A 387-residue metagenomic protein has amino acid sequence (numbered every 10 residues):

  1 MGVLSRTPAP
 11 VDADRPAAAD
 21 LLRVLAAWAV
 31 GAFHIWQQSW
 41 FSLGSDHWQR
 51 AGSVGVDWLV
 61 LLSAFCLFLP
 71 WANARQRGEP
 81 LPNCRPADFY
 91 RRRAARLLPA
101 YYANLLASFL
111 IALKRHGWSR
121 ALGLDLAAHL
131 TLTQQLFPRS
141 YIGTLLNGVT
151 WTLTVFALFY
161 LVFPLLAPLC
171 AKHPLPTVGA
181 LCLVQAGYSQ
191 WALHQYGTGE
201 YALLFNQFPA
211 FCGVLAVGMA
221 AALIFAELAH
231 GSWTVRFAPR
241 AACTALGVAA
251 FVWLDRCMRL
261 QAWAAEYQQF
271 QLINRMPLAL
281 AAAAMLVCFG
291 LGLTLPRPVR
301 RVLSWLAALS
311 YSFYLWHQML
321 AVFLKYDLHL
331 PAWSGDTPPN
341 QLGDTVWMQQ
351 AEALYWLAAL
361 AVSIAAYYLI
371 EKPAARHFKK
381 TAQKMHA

Functional and structural regions predicted by a protein language model:
G2-A18, A32-R50, F68-C84, P138-Y141 (+3 more regions): Alpha-helical transmembrane segments in multi-pass integral membrane proteins
D20, V24-A27, D57, S63 (+6 more regions): Residues within membrane-spanning alpha-helices of integral membrane proteins, especially the hydrophobic core/packing
L21-A27, S63, R93, P99-Y102 (+4 more regions): Conserved beta-strand->loop/alpha-helix structural units within folded catalytic cores of enzymes with alpha/beta
L25-H34, P174-H194, C243-V252: Small-polar-interrupted transmembrane alpha-helices in polytopic inner-membrane proteins
A26-A29, F33-W36, L62-S63, A128 (+3 more regions): Membrane-embedded alpha-helical transmembrane segments of multi-pass integral membrane proteins
W28, Y102, L106-L110, K114 (+10 more regions): Generic alpha-helical transmembrane segments of integral inner-membrane proteins, especially permease/transport modules
P70, N83-R91, L97-V155, A186-A202 (+4 more regions): Membrane-interface helix-loop-helix regions
